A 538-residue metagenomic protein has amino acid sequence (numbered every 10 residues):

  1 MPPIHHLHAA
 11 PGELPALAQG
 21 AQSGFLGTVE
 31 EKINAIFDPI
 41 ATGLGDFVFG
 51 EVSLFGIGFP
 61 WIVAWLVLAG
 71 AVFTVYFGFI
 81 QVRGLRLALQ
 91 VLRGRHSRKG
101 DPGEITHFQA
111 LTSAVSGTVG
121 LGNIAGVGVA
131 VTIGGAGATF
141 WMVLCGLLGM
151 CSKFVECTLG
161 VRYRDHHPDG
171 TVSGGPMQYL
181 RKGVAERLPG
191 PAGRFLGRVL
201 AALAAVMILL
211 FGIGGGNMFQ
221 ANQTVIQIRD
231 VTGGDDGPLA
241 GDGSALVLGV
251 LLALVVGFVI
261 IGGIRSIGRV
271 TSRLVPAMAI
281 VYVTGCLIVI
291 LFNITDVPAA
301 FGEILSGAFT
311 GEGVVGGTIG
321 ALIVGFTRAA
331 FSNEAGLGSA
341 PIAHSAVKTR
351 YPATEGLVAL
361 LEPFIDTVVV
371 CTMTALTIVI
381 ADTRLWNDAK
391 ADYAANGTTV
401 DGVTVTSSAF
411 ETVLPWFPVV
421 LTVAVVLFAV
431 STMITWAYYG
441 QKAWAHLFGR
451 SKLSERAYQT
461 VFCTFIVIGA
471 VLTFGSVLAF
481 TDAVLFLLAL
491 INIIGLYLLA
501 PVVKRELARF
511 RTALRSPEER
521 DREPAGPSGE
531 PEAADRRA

Functional and structural regions predicted by a protein language model:
P2-L121, V131-A138, G149, Y497-A538: N-terminal alpha-helical transmembrane segments of multi-pass membrane transport and channel/translocase proteins
F55-R83, T132-V172, T367-M373, F417 (+1 more regions): Extracellular loop-to-transmembrane helix junctions
W65-L68, V72-L89, L200, A204 (+6 more regions): Membrane-interface loop-to-helix entry segments
F73-T74, V115-S116, C145-V172, R181-N222 (+3 more regions): Helix-loop-helix module between adjacent transmembrane segments
F79-H107, V129-V131, G135-T139, K153-F195 (+3 more regions): Flexible loop linkers connecting adjacent transmembrane helices in multi-pass alpha-helical membrane transporters
G100-I133, L159-R162, P168-V184, T318-F364: Alpha-helical membrane segments and immediately flanking helix-loop junctions that form or couple to the substrate/ion
E156-R164, P168, C286-E303, G316-G317 (+3 more regions): Extracellular/periplasmic helix-exit of transmembrane alpha-helices
I261-S272, A277-S345, S408: Membrane-embedded translocation segments of transport machinery
